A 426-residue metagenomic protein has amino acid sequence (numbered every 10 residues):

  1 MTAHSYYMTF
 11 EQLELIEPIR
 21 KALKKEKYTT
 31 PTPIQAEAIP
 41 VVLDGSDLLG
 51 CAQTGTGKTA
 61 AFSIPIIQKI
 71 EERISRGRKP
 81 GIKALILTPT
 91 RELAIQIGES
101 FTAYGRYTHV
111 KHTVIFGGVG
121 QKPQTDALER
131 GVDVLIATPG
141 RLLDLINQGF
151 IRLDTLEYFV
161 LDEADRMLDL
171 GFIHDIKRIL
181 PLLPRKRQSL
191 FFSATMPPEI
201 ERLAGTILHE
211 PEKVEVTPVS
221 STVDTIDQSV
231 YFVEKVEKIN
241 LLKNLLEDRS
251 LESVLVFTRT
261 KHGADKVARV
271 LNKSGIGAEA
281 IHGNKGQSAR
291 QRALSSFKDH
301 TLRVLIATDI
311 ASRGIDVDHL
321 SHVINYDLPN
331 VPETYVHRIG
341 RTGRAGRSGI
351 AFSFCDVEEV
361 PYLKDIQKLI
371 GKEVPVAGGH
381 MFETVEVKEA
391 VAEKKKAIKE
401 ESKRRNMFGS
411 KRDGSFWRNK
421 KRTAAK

Functional and structural regions predicted by a protein language model:
M1-Y7, G409, R418: Intrinsically disordered, low-complexity accessory regions that flank the conserved helicase/ATPase core of eukaryotic
T2-V387: Conserved helicase RecA-like core
E373-K426: Non-catalytic, charged low-complexity extensions flanking SF2 helicase motor domains
